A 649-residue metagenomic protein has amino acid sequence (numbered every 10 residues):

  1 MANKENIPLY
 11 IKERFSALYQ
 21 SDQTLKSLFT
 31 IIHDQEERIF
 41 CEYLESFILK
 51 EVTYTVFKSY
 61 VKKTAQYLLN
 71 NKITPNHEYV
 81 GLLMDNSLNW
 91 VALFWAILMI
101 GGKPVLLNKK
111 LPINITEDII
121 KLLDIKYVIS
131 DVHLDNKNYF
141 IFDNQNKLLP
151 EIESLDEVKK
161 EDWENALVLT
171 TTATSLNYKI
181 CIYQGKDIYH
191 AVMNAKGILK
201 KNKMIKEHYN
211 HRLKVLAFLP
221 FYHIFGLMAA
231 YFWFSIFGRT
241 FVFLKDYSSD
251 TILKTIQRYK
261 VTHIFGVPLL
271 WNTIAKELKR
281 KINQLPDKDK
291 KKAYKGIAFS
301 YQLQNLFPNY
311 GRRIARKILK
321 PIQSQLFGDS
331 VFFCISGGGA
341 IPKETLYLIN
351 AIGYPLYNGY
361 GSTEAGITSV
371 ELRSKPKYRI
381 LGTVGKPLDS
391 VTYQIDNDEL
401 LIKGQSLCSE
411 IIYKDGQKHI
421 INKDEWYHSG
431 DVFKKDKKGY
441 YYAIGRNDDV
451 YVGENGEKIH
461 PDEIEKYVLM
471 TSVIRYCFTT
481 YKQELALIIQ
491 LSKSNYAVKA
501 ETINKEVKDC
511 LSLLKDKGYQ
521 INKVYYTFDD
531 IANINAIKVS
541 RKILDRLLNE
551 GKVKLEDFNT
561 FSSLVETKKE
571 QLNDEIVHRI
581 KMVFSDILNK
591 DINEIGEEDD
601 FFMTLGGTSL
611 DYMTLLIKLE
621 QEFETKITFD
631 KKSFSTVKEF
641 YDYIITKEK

Functional and structural regions predicted by a protein language model:
E37-I39, E151-T170, L176-N177, K203-K214: Conserved pre-ATP/AMP-binding loop-to-beta segment of ANL
F40-T74, E78-S87, F94-W95, N114-E117 (+1 more regions): Conserved AMP-binding/adenylate-forming core of the ANL superfamily
E51-T55, A166-M193: Conserved AMP-binding A3 loop
Y60-Q66, C181-E207: Conserved structural elements of the adenylate-forming
V192-K214, F221-R316, K320: Conserved AMP-binding/adenylation subdomain of ANL enzymes
T262-F265, E277-Y378, R475: Gly/Ser/Thr-rich phosphate-binding loop
P387, V391-Q394, E399-E454, K458: Conserved ATP-binding/catalytic segment of the ANL
K508-K568, L616: Conserved C-terminal "lid"/linker of ANL adenylate-forming enzymes
